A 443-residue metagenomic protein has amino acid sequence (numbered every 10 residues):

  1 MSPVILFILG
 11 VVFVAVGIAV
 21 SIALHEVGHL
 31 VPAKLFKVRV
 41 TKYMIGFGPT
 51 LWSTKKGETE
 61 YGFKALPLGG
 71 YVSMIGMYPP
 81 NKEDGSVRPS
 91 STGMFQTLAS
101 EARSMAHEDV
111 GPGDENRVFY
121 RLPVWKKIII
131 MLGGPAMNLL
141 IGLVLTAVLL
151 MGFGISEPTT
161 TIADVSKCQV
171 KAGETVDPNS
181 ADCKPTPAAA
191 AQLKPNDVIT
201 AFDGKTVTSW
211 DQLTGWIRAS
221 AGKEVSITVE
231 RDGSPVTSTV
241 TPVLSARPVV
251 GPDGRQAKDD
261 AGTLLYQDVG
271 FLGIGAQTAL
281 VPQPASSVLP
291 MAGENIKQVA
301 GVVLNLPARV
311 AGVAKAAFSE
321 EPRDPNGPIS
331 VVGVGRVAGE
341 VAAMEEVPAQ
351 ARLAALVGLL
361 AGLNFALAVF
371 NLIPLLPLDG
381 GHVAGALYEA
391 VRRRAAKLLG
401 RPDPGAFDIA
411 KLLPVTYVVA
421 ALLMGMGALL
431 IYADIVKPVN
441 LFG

Functional and structural regions predicted by a protein language model:
I5-V110, D114, L367-K397: Small-residue-rich helix-interface/hinge motifs
L6, G10, V14, L122-M131 (+1 more regions): Residue-level signature of transmembrane alpha-helical entry/exit and packing/kink sites in multi-pass membrane
H25, F63, G134, A188 (+9 more regions): Terminal peptide-recognition signature
L35, T59, G70, M74-M77 (+3 more regions): Internal alpha-helical transmembrane segments
G113-V124, S166-K171, P252-A368, L387-P414 (+1 more regions): Functional transmembrane alpha-helices
V176, K184-W210: Conserved PDZ fold ligand-binding element
K194, T200-A201, T214-Q267: PDZ-domain C-terminal substructure recognizer with occasional recognition of PDZ-binding tails
L412-D434: Final/C-terminal transmembrane alpha-helix of multipass membrane proteins
